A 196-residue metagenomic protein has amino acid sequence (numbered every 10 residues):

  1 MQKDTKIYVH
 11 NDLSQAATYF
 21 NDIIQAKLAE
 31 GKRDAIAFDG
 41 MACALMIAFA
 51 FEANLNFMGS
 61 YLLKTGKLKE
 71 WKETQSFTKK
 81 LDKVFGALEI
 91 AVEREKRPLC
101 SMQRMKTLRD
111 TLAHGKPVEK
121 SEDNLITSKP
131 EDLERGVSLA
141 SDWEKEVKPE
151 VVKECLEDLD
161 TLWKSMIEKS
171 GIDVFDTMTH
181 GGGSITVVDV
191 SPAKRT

Functional and structural regions predicted by a protein language model:
M1-G40, L156, V187-T196: Charged alpha-helical initiation segments
D4, Y8-N11, Q15, K72 (+2 more regions): Alpha-helix boundary/N-cap detector
V9, L13, D39, M46-I47 (+3 more regions): Amphipathic alpha-helix face/heptad-repeat signature
A16-I23, M46, A53, L108 (+1 more regions): Amphipathic, well-ordered alpha-helical segments in soluble domains
K27-D34, K67, D123-P130: Short helix-coil transition/hinge motifs at the ends and kinks of transmembrane helices, capturing the brief
A37-S60: Short, hydrophobic, well-ordered secondary-structure elements
L55-T107, H114-G115: Short non-catalytic regulatory patches outside canonical folded cores
V92-T179, K194-T196: Charge-enriched, short contiguous segments at helix-coil
